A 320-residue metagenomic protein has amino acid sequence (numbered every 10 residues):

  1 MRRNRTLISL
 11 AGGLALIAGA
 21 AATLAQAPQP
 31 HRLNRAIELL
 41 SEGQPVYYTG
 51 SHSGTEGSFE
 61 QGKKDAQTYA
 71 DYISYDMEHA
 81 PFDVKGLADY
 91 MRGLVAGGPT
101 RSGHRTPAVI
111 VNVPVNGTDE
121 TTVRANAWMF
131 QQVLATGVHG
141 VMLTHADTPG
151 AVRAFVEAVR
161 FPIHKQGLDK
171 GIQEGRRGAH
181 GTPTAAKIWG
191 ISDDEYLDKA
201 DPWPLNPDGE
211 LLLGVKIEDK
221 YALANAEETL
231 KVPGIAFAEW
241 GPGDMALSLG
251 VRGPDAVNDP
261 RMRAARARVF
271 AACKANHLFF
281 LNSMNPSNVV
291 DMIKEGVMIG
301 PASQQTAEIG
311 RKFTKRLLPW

Functional and structural regions predicted by a protein language model:
M1-A11: Bacterial N-terminal signal peptides that target proteins for export
S9-G19: Bacterial N-terminal signal peptides
L24-W320: Expand to "…catalyze enediolate/carbanion chemistry for C-C bond making/breaking, isomerization, decarboxylation
